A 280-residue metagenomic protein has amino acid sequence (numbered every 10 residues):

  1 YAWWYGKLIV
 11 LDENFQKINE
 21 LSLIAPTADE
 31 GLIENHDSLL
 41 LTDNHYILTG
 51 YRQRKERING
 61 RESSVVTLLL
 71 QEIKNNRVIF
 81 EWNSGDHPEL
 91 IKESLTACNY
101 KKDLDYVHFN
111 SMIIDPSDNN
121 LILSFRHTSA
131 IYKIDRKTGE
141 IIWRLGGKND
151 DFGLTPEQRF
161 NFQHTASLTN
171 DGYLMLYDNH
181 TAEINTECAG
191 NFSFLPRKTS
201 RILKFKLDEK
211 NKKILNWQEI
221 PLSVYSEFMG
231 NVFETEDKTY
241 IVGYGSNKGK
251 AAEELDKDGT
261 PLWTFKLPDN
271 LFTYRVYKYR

Functional and structural regions predicted by a protein language model:
Y1-R280: Histidine-/acidic-rich catalytic cores in large beta-rich domains
